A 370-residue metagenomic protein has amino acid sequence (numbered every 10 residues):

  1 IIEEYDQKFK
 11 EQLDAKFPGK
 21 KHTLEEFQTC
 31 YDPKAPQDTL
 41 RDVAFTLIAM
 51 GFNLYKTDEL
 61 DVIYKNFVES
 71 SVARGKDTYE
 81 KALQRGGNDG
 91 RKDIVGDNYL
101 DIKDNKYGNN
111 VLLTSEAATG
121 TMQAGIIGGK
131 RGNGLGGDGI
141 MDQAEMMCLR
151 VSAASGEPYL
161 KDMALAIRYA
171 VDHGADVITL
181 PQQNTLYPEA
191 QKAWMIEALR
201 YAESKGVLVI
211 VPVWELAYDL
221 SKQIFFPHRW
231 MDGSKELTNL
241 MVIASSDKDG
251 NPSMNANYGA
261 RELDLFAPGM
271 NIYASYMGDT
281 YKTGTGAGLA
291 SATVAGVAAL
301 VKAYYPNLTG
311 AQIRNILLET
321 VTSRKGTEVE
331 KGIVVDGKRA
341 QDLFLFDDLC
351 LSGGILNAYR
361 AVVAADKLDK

Functional and structural regions predicted by a protein language model:
I1-D97, I102-P158, T238-N239, D249-G250 (+2 more regions): Subtilisin-like serine protease catalytic core
D6-K10, D14, F45, I167-A190 (+1 more regions): Short acidic, glycine-rich surface-loop motifs adjacent to enzyme active sites
T114-T121, E157-A164, E189, A193 (+3 more regions): Soluble non-cytosolic domains of exported or imported proteins
S115-A117, D138-M141, E157-T179, A190-I210 (+2 more regions): Mature extracellular/periplasmic domains of secretome proteins
G120, A124-I127, G134, A164-I167 (+7 more regions): Extracytoplasmic/secreted envelope proteins and their assembly/folding machinery, especially bacterial periplasmic
N133, S152-G156, Q183-Y187, L208 (+5 more regions): Solvent-exposed loop/turn segments at secondary-structure junctions within structured extracellular/periplasmic domains
V171-Q182, T238-V242, A303-K370: C-terminal subdomain of the subtilisin-like protease fold in secreted/lumenal serine endopeptidases
S204-V207, H228-A303, N307, A311 (+2 more regions): Extracellular S/T/G-rich loop segment that most often corresponds to the catalytic His/Ser-adjacent loop
